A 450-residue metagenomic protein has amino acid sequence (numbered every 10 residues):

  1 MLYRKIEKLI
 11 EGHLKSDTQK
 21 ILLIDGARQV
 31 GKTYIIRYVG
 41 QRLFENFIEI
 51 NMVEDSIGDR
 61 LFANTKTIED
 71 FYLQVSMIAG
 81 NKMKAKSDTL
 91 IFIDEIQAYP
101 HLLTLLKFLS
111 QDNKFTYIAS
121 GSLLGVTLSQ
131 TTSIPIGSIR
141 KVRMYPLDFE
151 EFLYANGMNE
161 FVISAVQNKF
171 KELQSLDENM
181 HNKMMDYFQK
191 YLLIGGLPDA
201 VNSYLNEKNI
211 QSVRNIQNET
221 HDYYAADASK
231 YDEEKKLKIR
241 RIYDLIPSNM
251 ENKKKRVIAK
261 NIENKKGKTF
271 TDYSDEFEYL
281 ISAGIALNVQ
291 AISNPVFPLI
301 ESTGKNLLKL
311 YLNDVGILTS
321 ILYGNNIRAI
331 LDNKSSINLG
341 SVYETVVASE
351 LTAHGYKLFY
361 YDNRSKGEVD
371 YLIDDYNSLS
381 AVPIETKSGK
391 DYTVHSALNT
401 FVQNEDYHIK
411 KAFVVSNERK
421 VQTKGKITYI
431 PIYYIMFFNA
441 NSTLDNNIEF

Functional and structural regions predicted by a protein language model:
M1-K15: N-terminal pre-Walker A segment at the start of P-loop NTPase domains
K32: Conserved lysine of the Walker
I35, V39: Hydrophobic positions on the alpha1 helix immediately C-terminal to the Walker A/P-loop
S56-K86: Short glycine-rich substrate-engagement loop in P-loop NTPases that contacts/grips substrate
T116-S122, R143: Structural recognition of the conserved hydrophobic beta-strand(s) that form the central parallel beta-sheet of P-loop
S129-E251: Interdomain motor-coupling "hinge/lid" segment immediately C-terminal to the ATP-binding subdomain of NTP-driven enzymes
N202-Y376: Accessory nucleic acid-recognition modules appended to NTPase machines
E418-F450: Domain-level recognition of nuclease-like catalytic cores that cleave nucleotide substrates
